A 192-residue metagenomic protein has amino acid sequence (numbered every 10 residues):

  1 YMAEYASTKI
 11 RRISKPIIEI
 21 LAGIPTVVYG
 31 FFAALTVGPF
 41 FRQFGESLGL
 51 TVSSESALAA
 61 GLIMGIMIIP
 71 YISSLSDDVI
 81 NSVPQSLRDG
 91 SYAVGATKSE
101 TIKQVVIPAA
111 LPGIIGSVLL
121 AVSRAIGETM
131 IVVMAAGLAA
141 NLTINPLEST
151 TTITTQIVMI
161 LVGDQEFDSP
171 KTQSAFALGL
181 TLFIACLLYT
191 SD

Functional and structural regions predicted by a protein language model:
Y1-A33, S74-L75: Cytoplasmic-entry segments and transmembrane alpha-helices of multi-pass inner-membrane transporters
A3-E4, L35, P39, Q43 (+3 more regions): Transmembrane helix-loop junction
I10-S14, E55-L58, G65, L87 (+6 more regions): Alpha-helical membrane-protein architecture signal
R11, G30-I66: Membrane-interfacial helix termini and adjacent extracytoplasmic/periplasmic loops of multi-pass transporters
I17-I24, V37, G61-I72, V122-I126 (+2 more regions): Hydrophobic transmembrane alpha-helices
I20, L75-S76, I80-P84, Y92 (+1 more regions): Transmembrane alpha-helices
V132-F183: Interhelical loop and adjacent transmembrane-helix boundary motif in polytopic membrane transport permeases
Y189-D192: Conserved small/polar residues in nucleotide/adenosyl-binding loops
